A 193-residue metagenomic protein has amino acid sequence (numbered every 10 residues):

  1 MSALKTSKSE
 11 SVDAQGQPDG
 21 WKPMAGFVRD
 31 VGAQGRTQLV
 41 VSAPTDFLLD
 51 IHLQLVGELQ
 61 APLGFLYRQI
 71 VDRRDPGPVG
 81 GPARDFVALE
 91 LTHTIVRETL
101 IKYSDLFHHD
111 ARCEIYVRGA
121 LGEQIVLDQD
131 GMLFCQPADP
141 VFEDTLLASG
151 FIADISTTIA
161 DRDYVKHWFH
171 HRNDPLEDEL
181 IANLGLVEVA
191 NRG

Functional and structural regions predicted by a protein language model:
M1-M132, Q136-G193: Structured alpha/beta or helical-core interaction and ligand-binding surfaces enriched in interleaved
